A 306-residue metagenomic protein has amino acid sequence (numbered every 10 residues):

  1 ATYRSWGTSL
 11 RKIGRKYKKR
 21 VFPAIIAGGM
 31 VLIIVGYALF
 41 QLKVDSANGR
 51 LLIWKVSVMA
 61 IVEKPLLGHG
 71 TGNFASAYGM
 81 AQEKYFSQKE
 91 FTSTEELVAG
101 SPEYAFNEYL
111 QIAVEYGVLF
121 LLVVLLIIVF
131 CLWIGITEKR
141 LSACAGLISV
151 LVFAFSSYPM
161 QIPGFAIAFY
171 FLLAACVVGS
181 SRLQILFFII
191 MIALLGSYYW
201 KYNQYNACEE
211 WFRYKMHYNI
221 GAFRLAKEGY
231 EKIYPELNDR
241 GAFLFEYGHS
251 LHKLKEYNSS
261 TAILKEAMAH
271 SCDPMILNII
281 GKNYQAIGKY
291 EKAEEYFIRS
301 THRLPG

Functional and structural regions predicted by a protein language model:
A1-R4, V124-I127, R140-F187: Transmembrane alpha-helices of multi-pass inner-membrane enzymes
K12-V21, V129-A145, Y290: Membrane-interface helix-loop-helix junctions at transmembrane boundaries of multi-pass membrane enzymes, predominantly
K18-A38, R182-Q204: Internal/C-terminal transmembrane anchor helices
V35-L52, I192-I220: Hydrophobic alpha-helical transmembrane segments in integral membrane proteins
T71-V114: Interfacial juxtamembrane loops and adjacent helix segments that form the catalytic/substrate-binding surfaces
N219, K253, A286-I287: Register position in tetratricopeptide repeats
